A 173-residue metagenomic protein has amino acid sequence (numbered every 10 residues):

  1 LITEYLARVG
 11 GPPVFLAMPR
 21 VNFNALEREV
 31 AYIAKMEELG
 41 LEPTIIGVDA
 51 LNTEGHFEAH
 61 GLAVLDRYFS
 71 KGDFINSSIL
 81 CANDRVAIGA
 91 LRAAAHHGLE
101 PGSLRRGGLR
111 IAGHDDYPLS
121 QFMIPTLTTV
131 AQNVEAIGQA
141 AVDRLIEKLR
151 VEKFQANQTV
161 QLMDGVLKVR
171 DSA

Functional and structural regions predicted by a protein language model:
L1-A173: Bacterial carbohydrate/catabolite-sensing allosteric modules
